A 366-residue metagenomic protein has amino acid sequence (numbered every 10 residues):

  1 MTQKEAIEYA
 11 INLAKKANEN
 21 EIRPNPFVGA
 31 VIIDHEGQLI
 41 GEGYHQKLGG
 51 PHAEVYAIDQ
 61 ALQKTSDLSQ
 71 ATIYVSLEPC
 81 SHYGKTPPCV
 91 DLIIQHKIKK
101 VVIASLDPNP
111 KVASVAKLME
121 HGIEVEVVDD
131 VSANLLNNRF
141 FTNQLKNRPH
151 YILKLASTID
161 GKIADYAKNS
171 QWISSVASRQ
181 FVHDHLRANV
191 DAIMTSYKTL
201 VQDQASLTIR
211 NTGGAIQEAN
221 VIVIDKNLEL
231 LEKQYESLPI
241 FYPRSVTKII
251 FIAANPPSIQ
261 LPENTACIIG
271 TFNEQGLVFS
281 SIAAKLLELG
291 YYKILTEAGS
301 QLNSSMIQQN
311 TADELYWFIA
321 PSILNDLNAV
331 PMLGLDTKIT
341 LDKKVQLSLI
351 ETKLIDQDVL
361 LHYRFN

Functional and structural regions predicted by a protein language model:
Q3-N25, G41, K85, H150 (+1 more regions): Enzymes that bind and transform nitrogen-containing heteroaromatic metabolites
I22-Q38: N-terminal glycine-rich anion-binding loops that anchor highly charged ligand groups
A30-I33, L155-I159: Short conserved beta-strand segments at catalytic cores or DNA/RNA-binding microdomains of nucleic-acid binding
D34-H35, K146, R364-N366: Active-site beta-strand termini and strand-to-loop segments that position acidic
E36-N134, N220, I307: Zn2+-dependent cytidine deaminase-like catalytic core
T72, H150-I152: Structural preference for beta-strand elements that scaffold enzyme active sites
N138-R148: Flexible, polar/acidic helix-loop-strand segments at domain edges
